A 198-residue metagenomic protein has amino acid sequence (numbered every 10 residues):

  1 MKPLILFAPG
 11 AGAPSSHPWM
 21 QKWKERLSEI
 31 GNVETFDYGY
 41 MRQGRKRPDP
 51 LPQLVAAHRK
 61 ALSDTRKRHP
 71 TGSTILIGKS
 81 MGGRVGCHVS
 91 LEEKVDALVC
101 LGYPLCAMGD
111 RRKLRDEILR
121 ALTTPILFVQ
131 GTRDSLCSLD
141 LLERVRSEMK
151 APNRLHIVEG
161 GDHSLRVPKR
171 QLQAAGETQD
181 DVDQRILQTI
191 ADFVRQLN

Functional and structural regions predicted by a protein language model:
K2-S73, S90, L165-A175, D181-V182: Serine-hydrolase catalytic machinery in alpha/beta-hydrolase-like enzymes
L6-G10, G102, Q130: The conserved beta1-alpha1 loop
S16, S135-L141: Conserved alpha/beta-hydrolase "acid-adjacent" motif
L76-G78, L101: Short beta-strand immediately N-terminal to the catalytic nucleophile in serine-hydrolase-like folds
G78-G82, G86: Gly/Ala-rich beta-loop-alpha elbow adjacent to hydrolase catalytic centers
K94-G109: A conserved short beta-strand
L122-T123, F128-Q130, D134: Short beta-strand/loop motif that positions the catalytic acidic residue of the alpha/beta-hydrolase fold
N153-N198: C-terminal catalytic histidine-bearing segment of alpha/beta-hydrolase fold enzymes
